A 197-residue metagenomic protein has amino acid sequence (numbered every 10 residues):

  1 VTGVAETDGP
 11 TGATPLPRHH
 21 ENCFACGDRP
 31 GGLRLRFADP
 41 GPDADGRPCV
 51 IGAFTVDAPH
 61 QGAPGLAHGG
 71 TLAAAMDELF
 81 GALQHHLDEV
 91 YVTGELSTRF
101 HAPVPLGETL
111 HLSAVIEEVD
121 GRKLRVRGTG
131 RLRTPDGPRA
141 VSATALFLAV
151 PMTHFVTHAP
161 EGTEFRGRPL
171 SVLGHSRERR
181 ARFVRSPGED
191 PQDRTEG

Functional and structural regions predicted by a protein language model:
V1-T7, T11-T14, V104-L106, E117-G197: HotDog/MaoC-like acyl-thioester-processing domains
T14-A67, V184-G197: Catalytic strand-loop segment that frames the active site of acyl-thioester-processing enzymes
G31-L33, P48-V50, V92-L96, E108-L110 (+2 more regions): A generic structural signal for short beta-strands and their flanking turns/coil linkers
A53-T55, S97-R99, S113-V115, T129-R131 (+1 more regions): Residue-level recognition of well-ordered beta-strand positions that form the cores of beta-sheet-rich folds across
E78-H111, E117: Hydrophobic beta-strand-centered segment that forms part of the acyl-chain substrate-binding groove
